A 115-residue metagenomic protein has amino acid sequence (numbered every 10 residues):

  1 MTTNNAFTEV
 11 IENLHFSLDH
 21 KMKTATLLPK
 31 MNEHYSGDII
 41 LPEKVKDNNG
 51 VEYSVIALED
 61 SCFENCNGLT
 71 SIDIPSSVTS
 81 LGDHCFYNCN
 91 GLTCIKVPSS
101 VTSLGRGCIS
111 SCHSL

Functional and structural regions predicted by a protein language model:
A6-T8: Boundary at the C-terminal end of the N-terminal hydrophobic targeting segment
N13-M22, H34-A57, N67-S80, N90-S103 (+1 more regions): Structural signature of tandem-repeat unit edges
K23-L27: Non-catalytic protein-protein interaction segments used by genome-maintenance enzymes to assemble and couple activities
K30-N32, F63: Acidic, Ser/Thr
